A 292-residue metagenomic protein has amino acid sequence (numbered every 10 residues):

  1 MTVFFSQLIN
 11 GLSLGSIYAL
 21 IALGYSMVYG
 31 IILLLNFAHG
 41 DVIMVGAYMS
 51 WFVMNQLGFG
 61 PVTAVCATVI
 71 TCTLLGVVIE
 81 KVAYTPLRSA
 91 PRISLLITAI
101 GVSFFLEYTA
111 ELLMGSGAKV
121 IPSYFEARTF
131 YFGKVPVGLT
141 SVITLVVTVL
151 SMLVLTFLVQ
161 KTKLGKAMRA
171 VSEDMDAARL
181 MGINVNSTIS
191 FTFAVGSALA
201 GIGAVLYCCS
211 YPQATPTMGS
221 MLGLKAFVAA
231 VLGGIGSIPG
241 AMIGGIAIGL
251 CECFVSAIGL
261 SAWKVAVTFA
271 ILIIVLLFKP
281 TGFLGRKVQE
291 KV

Functional and structural regions predicted by a protein language model:
M1-I21, M49, L57, P61-A64 (+5 more regions): Membrane-interfacial amphipathic/re-entrant helices at transmembrane-helix boundaries
I9, I31-V78, V82, I258: Membrane-embedded helix boundary and interhelical linker motif in transport proteins
L14, P136-A214, I238-I243: Helix-loop-helix "hairpin" substructures at the membrane interface of multi-pass membrane proteins
Y18-L20, G58-I70, S190-A200, A204-L272: Transmembrane alpha-helical segments in multi-pass inner-membrane proteins
Y25, G58-V102, T109, I243-I248 (+1 more regions): Alpha-helical transmembrane segments within multi-pass membrane transporters and channels
A38, V62-T63, I93-S94, K163 (+4 more regions): Residues that define the loop-to-transmembrane-helix transition and helix capping in multi-pass membrane transporters
A47-W51, T68-L75, V102-T109, V147-T156 (+3 more regions): Hydrophobic core segments of alpha-helical transmembrane domains in multi-pass membrane transport and ion-translocation
P86-K161, T188, P212, F254 (+4 more regions): Transmembrane helix-bundle core of multi-pass membrane transporters and related energy-transducing complexes
